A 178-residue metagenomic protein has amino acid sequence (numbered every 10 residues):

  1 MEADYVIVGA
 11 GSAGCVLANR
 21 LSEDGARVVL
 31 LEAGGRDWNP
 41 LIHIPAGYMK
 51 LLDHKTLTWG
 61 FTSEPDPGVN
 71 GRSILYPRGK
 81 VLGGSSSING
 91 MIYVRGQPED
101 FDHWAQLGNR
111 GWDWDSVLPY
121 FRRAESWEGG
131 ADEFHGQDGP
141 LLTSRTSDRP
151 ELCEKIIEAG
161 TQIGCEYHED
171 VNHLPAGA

Functional and structural regions predicted by a protein language model:
M1-R123: N-terminal glycine-rich phosphate/pyrophosphate-binding loop and immediately adjacent elements
A105-A178: Conserved redox-cofactor binding core of oxidoreductases
